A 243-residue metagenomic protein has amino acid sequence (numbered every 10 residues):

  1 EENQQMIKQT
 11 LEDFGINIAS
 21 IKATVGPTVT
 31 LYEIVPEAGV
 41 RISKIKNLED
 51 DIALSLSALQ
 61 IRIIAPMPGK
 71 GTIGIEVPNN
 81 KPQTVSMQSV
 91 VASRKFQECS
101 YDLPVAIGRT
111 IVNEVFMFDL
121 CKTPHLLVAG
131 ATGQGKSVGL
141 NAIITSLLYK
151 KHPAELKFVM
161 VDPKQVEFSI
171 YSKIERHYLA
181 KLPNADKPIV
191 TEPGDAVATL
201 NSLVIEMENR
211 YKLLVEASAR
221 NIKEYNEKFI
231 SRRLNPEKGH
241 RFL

Functional and structural regions predicted by a protein language model:
E1-L127, G139, I143: N-terminal "pre-motor" subdomain/linker immediately upstream of P-loop NTPase catalytic cores
F14, Y171, L179, F229-R232: Generic hydrophobic, helix-prone segments enriched in Leu/Val/Ile
I18, M67-T72, E76, R94-R220 (+1 more regions): P-loop NTPase catalytic phosphate-binding loop
G39, K44-E49, Q134, L203 (+1 more regions): Conserved P-loop NTPase motor cores
V90, E206, K228: Residues that form generic nucleotide/phosphate-binding pockets
N221-Y225: Juxtamembrane/interfacial segments at transmembrane-helix boundaries in multi-pass membrane proteins
